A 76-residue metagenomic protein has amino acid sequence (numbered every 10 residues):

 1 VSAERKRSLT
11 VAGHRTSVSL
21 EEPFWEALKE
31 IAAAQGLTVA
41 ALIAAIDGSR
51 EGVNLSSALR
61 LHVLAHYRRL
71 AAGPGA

Functional and structural regions predicted by a protein language model:
V1-L9: A detector of short terminal or domain-flanking linear segments
R5, R68-A76: Short, charged, intrinsically disordered terminal tails
T10-V63: Amphipathic, hydrophobic secondary-structure cores in small proteins
